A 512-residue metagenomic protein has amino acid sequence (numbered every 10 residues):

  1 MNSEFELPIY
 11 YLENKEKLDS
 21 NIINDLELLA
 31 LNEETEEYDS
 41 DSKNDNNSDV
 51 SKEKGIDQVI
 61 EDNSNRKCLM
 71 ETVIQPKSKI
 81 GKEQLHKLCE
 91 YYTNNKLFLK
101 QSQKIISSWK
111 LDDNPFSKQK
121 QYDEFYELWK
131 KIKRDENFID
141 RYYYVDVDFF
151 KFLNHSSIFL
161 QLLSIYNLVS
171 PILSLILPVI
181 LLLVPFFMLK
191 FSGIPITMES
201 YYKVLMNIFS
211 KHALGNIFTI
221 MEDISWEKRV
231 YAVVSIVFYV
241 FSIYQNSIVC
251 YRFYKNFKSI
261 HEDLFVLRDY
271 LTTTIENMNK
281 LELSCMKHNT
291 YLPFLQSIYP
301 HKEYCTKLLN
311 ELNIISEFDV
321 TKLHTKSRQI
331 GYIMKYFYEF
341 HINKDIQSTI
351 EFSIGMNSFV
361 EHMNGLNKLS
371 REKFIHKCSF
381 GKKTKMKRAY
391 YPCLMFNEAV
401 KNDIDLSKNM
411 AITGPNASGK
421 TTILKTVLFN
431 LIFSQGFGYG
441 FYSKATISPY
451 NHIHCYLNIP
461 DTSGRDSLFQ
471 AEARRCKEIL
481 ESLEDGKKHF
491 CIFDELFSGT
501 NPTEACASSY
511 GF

Functional and structural regions predicted by a protein language model:
M1-F318, Y338-N367, K377-C378, A389: Conserved amphipathic alpha-helical "coupling/scaffold" segments that transmit conformational changes between domains
N95, T197-S200, L205, F209 (+4 more regions): Alpha-helix capping and helix-coil boundary motifs
I220, L366-F512: ATPase nucleotide-binding head domains, primarily ABC-like/P-loop NTPase cores
S316-D319, Q329-I333, E361, E398 (+2 more regions): Acidic side chains
V320-R328, I346: Ligand-binding cleft/hinge of the Venus flytrap
H324-S327, I354, I447: Alpha-helix N-cap/helix-start motif at coil-to-helix transitions, marked by capping-box chemistry
S327-H341: Long, basic/Gly/Ser/Thr-rich N-terminal segments that mediate initial subcellular attachment or targeting
